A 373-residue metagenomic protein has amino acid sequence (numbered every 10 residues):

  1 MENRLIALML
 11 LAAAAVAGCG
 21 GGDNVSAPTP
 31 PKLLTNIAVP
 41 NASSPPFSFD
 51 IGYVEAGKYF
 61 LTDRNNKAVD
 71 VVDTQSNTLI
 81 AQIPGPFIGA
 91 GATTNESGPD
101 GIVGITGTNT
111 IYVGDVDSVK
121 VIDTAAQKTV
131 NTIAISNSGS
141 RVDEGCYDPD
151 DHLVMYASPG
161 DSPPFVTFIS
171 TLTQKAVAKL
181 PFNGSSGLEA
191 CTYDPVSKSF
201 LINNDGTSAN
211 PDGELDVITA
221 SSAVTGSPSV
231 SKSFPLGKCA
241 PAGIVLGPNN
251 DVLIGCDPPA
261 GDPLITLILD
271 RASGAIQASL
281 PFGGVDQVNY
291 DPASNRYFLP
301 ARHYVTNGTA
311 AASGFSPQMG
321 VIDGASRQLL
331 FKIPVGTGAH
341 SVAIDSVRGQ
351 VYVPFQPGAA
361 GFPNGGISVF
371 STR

Functional and structural regions predicted by a protein language model:
M1-A7: Bacterial N-terminal signal peptides that target proteins for export
A7-A17: Bacterial N-terminal signal peptides
C19-R373: Predominantly soluble domains enriched in secretory-pathway, periplasmic, or organellar proteins
